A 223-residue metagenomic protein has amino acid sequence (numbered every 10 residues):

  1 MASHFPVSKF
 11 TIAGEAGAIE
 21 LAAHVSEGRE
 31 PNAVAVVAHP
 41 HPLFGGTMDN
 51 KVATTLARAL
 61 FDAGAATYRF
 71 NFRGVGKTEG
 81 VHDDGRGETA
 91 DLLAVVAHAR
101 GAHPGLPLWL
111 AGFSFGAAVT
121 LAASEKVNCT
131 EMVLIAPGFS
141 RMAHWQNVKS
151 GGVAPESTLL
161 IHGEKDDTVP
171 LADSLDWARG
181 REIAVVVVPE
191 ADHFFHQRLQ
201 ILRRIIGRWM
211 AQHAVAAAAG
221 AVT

Functional and structural regions predicted by a protein language model:
M1-E30: N-terminal cap/lid segment of alpha/beta-hydrolase-fold proteins
G28-R69: Short, surface-exposed "cap/lid" segments of acyl-processing enzymes
H82-A102: Alpha/beta-hydrolase active-site loop
A111-T120: Gly/Ala-rich beta-loop-alpha elbow adjacent to hydrolase catalytic centers
S140-R141, E164-V169, H193-F194: Acidic catalytic loop of the alpha/beta-hydrolase fold
Q146-N147, P170-A178: Short alpha-helix in the alpha/beta-hydrolase fold that links the catalytic acid
V153-H162, D166: Short beta-strand/loop motif that positions the catalytic acidic residue of the alpha/beta-hydrolase fold
A191-R203: Catalytic histidine-centered segment of alpha/beta-hydrolase-like enzymes
